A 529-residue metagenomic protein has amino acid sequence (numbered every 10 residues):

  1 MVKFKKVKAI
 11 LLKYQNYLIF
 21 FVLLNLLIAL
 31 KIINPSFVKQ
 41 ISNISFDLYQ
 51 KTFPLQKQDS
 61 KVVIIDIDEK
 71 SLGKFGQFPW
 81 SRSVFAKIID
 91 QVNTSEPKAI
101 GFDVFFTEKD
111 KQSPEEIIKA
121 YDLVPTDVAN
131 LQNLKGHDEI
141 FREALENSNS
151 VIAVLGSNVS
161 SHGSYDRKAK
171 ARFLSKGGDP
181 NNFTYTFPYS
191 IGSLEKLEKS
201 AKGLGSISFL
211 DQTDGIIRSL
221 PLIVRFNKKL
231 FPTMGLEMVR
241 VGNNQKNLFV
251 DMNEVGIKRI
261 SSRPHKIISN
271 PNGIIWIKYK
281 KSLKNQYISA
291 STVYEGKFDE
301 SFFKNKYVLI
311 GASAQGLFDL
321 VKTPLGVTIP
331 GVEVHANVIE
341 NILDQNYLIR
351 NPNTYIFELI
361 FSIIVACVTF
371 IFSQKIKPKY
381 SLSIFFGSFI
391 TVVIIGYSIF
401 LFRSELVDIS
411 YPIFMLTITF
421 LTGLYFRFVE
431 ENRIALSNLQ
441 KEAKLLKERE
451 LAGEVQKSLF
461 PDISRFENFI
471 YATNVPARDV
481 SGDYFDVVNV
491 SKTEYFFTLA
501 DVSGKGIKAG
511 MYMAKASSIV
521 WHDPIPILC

Functional and structural regions predicted by a protein language model:
V2-H265, F303-I384: Non-transmembrane functional regions of envelope-associated proteins
M238, H335-V338, F414-L424, V455 (+2 more regions): Generic recognition of well-ordered alpha-helical segments
I268-I288: Active-site Gly/Thr loop motif
T292-S301: Surface-exposed ligand/attachment interfaces on beta-rich extracellular proteins
V368-L406: Hydrophobic transmembrane alpha-helices
R403-L416: Loop-to-transmembrane alpha-helix initiation sites
L416-A443: Juxtamembrane or sensor-core-proximal signal-transducing alpha helices that couple sensory domains to cytosolic
S437-C529: … and, occasionally, acidic/histidine-rich disordered N-termini of signaling adaptors
